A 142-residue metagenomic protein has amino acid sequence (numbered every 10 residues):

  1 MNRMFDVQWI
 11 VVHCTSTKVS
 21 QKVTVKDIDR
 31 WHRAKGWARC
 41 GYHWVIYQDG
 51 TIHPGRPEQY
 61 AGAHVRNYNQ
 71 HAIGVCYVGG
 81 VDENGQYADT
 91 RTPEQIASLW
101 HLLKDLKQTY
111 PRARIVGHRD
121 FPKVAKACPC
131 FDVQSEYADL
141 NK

Functional and structural regions predicted by a protein language model:
M1-H43: Cell wall/extracellular polymer interaction/catalysis modules
M1-V11, T15, Q48-I52, P57 (+2 more regions): Basic/polar, cationic surfaces and motifs that engage anionic cell-wall and phosphate/carboxylate ligands
W44, V75: Divalent metal-coordination and catalytic microenvironments
Y60-A61: A short acidic/small-residue loop/turn micro-motif
H64-V65: FAD-binding beta-loop-beta segment adjacent to the flavin cofactor pocket
